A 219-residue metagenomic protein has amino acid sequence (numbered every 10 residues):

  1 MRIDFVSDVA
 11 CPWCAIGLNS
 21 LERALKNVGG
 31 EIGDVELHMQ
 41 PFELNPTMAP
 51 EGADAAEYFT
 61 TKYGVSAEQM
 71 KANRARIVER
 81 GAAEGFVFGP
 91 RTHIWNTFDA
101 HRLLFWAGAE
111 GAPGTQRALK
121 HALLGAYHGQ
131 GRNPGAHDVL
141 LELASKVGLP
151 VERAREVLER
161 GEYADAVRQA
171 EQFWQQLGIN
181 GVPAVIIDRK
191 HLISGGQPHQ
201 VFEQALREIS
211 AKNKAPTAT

Functional and structural regions predicted by a protein language model:
I3-A10, I16-G33, M39, L104-F105 (+1 more regions): C-terminal cap of thioredoxin/glutaredoxin-like
H38-Q40, G89: General small-molecule cofactor/ligand-binding pocket signal
Q40-A53: Short, charge-patterned binding micro-sites
M48, T61, R102-A109: A short secondary-structure junction motif
P50-E51, I94-D99, R132-H137: Short acidic alpha-helix initiation/capping motifs at coil-to-helix transition points, especially at protein N-termini
G52-N73: Short, structured active-site "lid" loops
Y58-G64, G85-G89, E152-V157: Short glycine/proline- and acidic residue-enriched helix-loop micro-motifs that form flexible lids or anion-recognition
A67-A100: Ordered, amphipathic secondary-structure segments that act as subunit-interaction surfaces in large macromolecular
